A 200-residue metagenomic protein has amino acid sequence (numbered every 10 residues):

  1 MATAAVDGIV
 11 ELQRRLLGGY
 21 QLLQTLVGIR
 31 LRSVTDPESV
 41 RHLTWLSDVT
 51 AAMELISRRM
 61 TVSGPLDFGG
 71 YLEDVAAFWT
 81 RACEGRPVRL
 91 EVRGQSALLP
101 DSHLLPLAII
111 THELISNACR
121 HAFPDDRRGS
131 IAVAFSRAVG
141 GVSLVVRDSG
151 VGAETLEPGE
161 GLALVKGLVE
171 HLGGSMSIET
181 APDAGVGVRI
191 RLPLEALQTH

Functional and structural regions predicted by a protein language model:
M1-Q13, R41, R81-I115, C119-F123 (+1 more regions): Conserved short strand/loop->alpha-helix "switch" segment adjacent to the catalytic nucleotide/phosphoryl-transfer site
L12-M60: DHp/HisKA dimerization-phosphotransfer hairpin of two-component histidine kinases
T44-L46, A51-L55, R59-A82: Short beta-to-alpha transition helix within the HATPase_c
P124, E179-G185, R191-P193: A short beta-strand-to-loop micro-motif at the C-terminal edge of the catalytic HATPase_c
R128-G140: Short beta-strand/loop element within the Bergerat-fold HATPase_c
L144-G150: Conserved DxG motif in ATP/Mg2+-binding regions
E154-P182: ATP phosphate-binding glycine-rich loop and adjacent ATP-lid/helix-beta elements within ATP-binding kinase/ATPase
L192-H200: C-terminal end segment of the histidine kinase catalytic
